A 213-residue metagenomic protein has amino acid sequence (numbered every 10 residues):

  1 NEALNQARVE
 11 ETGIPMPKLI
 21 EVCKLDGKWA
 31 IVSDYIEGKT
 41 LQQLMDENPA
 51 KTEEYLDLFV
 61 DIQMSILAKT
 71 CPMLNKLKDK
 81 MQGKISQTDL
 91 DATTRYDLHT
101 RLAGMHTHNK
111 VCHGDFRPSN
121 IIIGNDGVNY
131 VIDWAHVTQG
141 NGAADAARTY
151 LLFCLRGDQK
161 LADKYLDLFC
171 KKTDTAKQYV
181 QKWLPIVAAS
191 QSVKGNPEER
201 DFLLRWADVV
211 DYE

Functional and structural regions predicted by a protein language model:
N1-D34, K39-I66: A conserved alpha-helical element in kinase catalytic cores
E10, L67-T70, H106, C154 (+1 more regions): Protein kinase-like catalytic domain
W29, V128-N129: Hydrophobic residues embedded in beta-strands of well-ordered beta-sheets
T40, I121, Q139: Conserved protein kinase catalytic core
L67-G114, I122-G124, Y130: An alpha-helical support segment within catalytic cores of ATP-dependent transferases
D133-V137: Activation of the activation-loop gatekeeper triad in protein kinase-fold domains
R148-E213: Helix-rich C-terminal or lid/interface subdomains of diverse kinases
